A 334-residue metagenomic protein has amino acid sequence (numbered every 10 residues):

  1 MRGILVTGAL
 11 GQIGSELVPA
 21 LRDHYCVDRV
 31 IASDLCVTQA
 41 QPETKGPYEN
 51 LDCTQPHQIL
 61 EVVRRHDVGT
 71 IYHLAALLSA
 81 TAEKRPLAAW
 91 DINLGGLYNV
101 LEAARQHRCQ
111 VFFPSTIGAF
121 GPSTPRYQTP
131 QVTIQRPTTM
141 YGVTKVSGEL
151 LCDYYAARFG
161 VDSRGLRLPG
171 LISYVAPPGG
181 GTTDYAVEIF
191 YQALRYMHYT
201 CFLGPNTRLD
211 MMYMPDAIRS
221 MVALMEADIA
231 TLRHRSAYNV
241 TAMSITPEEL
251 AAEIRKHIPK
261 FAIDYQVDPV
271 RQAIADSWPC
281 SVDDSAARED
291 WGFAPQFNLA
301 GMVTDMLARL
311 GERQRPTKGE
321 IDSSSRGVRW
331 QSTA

Functional and structural regions predicted by a protein language model:
G3-D23: N-terminal Rossmann NAD(P)H-binding glycine-rich loop of SDR-like oxidoreductase domains
T44-Q55: Rossmann-fold cofactor-recognition segment
C53-I92: NAD(P)H-binding glycine-rich loop region in Rossmannoid oxidoreductase-like domains and their noncatalytic homologs
H73, Y98-M140: Conserved Rossmann-fold NAD(P)-dependent oxidoreductase catalytic core, especially the SDR/UDP-sugar
I92-L97, F112, T144-K145: Short alpha-helix in the Rossmann-fold core of NAD(P)-dependent oxidoreductases
P122, T138-R164: Active-site Tyr-X1-5-Lys
D153-R208, M214-R219, A223: NAD(P)-dependent short-chain dehydrogenase/reductase
M197, F202-G204, L209-A334: C-terminal substrate-binding subdomain of Rossmann-fold SDR/epimerase-dehydratase oxidoreductases
